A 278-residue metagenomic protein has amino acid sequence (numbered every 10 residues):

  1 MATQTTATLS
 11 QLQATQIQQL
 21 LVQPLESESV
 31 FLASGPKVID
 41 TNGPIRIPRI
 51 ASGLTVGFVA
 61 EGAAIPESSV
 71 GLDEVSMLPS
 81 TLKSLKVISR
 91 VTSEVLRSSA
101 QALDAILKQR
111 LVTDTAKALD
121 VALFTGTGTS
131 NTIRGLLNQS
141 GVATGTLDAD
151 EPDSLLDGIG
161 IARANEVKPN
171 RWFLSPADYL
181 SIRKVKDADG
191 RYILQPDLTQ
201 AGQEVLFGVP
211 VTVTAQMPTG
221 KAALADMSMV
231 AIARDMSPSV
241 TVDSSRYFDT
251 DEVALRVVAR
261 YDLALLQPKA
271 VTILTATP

Functional and structural regions predicted by a protein language model:
A2-L85, D148-D150, A270: Assembly/oligomerization interface modules of large self-assembling protein complexes
T3, I50, V91-S93, P176 (+1 more regions): Residues immediately flanking
Q16-V30, L103-L111, T115, L119 (+3 more regions): Short, Φ-rich (hydrophobic/aromatic) sequence segments
V30, V56, D120-F124, G128 (+2 more regions): Intrinsically disordered or highly flexible coil/loop and linker segments, enriched in small and charged/polar residues
T41-R46, N131-D262, A270-P278: Extended oligomerization regions of viral-like shell subunits
G53-T55, V95, K117, L180 (+2 more regions): Short loop/turn segments at secondary-structure transitions that flank enzyme active sites
T55-V59, S99-A100, S181-K184, A264-L266: Short helix/loop capping segments that flank catalytic or ligand/cofactor-binding pockets
S69-G71, S76-P79, S84-A164, T272-P278: Alpha-helical scaffold segments that mediate packing/assembly in large oligomeric complexes
